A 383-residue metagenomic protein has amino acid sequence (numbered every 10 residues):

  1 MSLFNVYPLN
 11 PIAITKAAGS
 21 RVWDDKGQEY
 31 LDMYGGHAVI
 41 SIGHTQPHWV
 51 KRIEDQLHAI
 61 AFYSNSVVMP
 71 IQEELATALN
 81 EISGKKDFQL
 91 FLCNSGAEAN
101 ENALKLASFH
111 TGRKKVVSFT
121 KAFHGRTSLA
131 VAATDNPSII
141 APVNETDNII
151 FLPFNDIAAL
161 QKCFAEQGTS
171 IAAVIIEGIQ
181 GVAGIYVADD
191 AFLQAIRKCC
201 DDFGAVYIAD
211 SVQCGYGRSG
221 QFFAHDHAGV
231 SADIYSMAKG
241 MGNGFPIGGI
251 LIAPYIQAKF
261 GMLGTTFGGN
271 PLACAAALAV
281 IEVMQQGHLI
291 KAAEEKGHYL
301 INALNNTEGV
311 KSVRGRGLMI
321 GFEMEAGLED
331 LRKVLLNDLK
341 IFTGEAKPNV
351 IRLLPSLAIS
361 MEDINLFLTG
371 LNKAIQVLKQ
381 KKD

Functional and structural regions predicted by a protein language model:
M1-D383: Conserved N-terminal phosphate-binding loop of PLP-dependent enzymes in the Aspartate aminotransferase
